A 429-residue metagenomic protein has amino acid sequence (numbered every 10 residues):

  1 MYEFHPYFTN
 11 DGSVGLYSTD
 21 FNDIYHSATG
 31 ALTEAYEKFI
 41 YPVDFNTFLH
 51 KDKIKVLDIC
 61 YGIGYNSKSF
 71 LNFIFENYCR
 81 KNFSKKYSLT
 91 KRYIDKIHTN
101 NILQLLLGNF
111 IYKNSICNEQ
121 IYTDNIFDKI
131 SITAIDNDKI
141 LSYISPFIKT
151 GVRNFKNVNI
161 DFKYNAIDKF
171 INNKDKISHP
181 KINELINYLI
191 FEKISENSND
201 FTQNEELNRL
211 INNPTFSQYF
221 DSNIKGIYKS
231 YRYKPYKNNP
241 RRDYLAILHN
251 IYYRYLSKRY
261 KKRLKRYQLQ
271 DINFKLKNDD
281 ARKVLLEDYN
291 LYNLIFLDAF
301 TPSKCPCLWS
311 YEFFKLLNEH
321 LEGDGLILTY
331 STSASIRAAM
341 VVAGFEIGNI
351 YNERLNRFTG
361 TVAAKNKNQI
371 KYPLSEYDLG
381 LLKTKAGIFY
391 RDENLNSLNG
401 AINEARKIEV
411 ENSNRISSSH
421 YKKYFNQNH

Functional and structural regions predicted by a protein language model:
Y2-H5, T361-H429: SAM/dcSAM-binding transferase cores
E3-K51, Y65-N77: Class I SAM-dependent methyltransferase Rossmann-like catalytic core, especially the SAM/SAH-binding loop
D52-G64: Conserved class I S-adenosyl-L-methionine
S69-K275, R282: Class I S-adenosyl-L-methionine-dependent methyltransferase module
L286-L294: A short acidic, Gly/Pro-enriched loop at the edge of an enzyme's catalytic core that lines a small-molecule cofactor
L308-G323: A short glycine-rich, Lys/Arg-flanked "PGG" loop and its adjoining helix->strand segment in the class I
D324-S331: Conserved beta-strand signature within the Rossmann-like core of class I S-adenosyl-L-methionine
R337-F358: Conserved Class I S-adenosyl-L-methionine
